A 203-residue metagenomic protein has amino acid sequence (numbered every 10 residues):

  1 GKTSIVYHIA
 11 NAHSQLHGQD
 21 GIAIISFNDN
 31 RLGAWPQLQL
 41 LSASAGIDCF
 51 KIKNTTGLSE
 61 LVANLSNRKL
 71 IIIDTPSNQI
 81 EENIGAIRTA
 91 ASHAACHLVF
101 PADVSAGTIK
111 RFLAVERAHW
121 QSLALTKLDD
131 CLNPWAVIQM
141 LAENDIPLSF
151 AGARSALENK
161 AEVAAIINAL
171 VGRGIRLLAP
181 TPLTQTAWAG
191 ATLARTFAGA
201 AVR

Functional and structural regions predicted by a protein language model:
G1-K2: Conserved glycine(s) of the Walker
I5, I9, Q37: Hydrophobic positions on the alpha1 helix immediately C-terminal to the Walker A/P-loop
A10-Q15: Walker A/P-loop NTP-binding motif
G21-A23, H93-F100, E116-N159: Conserved beta-strand/loop subsegment of P-loop NTPase cores
I22-G33, L40-A86, A90: Switch II (G3) loop of P-loop NTPases
L32-W35, I52-S59, E81-I84, A106-K110 (+3 more regions): Amphipathic alpha-helical transducer elements in NTP-driven molecular machines
P76-I80, S92-K110, D130-C131: Conserved Switch II/interswitch segment of TRAFAC-class P-loop GTPases
L141-R203: NTP-binding/hydrolysis catalytic cores, primarily Walker-type P-loop NTPases
